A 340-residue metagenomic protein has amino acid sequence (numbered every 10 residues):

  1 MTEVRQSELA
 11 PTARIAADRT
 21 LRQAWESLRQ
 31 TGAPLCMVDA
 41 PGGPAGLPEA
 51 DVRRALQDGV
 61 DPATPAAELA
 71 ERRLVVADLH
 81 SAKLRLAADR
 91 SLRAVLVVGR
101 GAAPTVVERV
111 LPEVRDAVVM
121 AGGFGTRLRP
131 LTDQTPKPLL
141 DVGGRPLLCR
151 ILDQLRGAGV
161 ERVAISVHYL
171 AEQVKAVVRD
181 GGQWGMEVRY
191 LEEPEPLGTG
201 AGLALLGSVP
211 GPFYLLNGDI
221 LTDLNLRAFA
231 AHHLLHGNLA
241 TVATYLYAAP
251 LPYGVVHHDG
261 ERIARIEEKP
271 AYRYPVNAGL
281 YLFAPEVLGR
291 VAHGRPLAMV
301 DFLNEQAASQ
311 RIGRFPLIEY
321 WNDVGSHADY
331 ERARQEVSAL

Functional and structural regions predicted by a protein language model:
M1-A13, P62-L74, T132-T135: Bateman (tandem CBS) regulatory domains
A13-A33, V38-A40, L74-R93, V97-G99: The conserved cystathionine-beta-synthase
A33, M37, G43-D58, L92 (+2 more regions): Short beta->alpha transition motifs characteristic of CBS
P34, R93, E161-R162, L239: Short acidic/polar active-site loop segments enriched in Thr and Asp
Q57, V75, D116, R145-N217 (+2 more regions): Conserved N-terminal catalytic core of the sugar/cofactor nucleotidyltransferase
V106-Q134, L140, L147, R311: N-terminal nucleotide-binding beta1-loop-alpha1 segment
F213-Y214, L221, N225-L234, Y247-L251 (+1 more regions): Catalytic-core segments of class I nucleotidyltransferases/pyrophosphorylases that form NMP-activated intermediates
H236-L246: A short, conserved acidic/glycine-rich loop-to-beta-strand motif that forms the donor nucleotide-sugar/metal
